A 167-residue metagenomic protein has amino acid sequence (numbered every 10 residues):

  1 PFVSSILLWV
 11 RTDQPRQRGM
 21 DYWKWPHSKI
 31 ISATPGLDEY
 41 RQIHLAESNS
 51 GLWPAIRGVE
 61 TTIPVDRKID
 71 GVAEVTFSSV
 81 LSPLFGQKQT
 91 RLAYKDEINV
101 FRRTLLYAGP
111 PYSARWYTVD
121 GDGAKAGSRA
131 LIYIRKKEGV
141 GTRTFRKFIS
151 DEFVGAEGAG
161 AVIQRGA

Functional and structural regions predicted by a protein language model:
P1-A167: Macromolecular interaction modules
